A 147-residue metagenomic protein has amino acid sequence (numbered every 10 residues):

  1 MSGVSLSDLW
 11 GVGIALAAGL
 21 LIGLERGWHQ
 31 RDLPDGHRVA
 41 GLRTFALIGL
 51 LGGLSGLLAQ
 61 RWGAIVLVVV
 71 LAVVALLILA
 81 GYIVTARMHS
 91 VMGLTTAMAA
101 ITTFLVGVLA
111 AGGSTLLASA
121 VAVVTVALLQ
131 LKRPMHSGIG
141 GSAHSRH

Functional and structural regions predicted by a protein language model:
M1, L21-G27, A46-A59, I101-V108: Membrane-embedded alpha-helical segments in integral membrane proteins
M1-R38, L42: N-terminal signal-anchor module of multipass membrane proteins
S5-G19, G56-A75, G113-V126: Structural signature of hydrophobic alpha-helical transmembrane segments
L20-P34, V74-M92, L129-G141: C-terminal ends of transmembrane helices
P34-L47, V66-A72, M88-T102, S119-V123 (+1 more regions): Cytoplasmic-side transmembrane-helix entry/capping segments in multi-pass membrane proteins
R38, G56-L58, L129, H147: A short hydrophobic/aromatic micro-motif that marks alpha-helical segments and, especially, helix-coil
S55-I65, L79-V91, L109-A120, P134-G138: Transmembrane alpha-helix boundary signature
L77-V84, T95, A100-A111, V124-A127: A generic, well-ordered mixed alpha/beta core segment in the N-terminal half of proteins
